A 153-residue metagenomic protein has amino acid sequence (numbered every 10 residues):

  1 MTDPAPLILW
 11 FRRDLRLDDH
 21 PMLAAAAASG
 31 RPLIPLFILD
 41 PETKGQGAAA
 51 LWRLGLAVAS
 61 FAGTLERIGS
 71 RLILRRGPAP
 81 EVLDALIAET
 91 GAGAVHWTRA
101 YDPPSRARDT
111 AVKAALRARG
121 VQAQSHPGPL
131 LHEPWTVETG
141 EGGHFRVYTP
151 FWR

Functional and structural regions predicted by a protein language model:
M1-R153: Trp/Phe/Arg-rich N-terminal binding region typifying the photolyase-homology
